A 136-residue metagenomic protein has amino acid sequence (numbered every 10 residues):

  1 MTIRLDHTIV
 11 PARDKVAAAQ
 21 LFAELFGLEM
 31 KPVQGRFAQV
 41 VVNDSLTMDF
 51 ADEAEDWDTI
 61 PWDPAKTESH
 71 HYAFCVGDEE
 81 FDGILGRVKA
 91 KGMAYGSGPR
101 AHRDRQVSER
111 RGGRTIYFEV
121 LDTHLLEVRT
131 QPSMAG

Functional and structural regions predicted by a protein language model:
M1-V16, H71-Y72, V76, P132-G136: N-terminal beta-strand motif that seeds the catalytic metal site of vicinal oxygen chelate
D14-E29: Amphipathic alpha-helical segments
A17-A18, E79-I84: Short, conserved charged micro-motifs
G27-V33, M93-G98: Short secondary-structure junctions
E29-K66, E119, L125-T130: Conserved short beta-strand elements that form part of the metal-binding/catalytic scaffold of enzyme active sites
A38, H70, G112-I116: Short beta-strand micro-motifs in enzyme catalytic cores
P61-E80: Helix-adjacent hinge/juxtasegments
G86, K91-G136: Vicinal oxygen chelate
